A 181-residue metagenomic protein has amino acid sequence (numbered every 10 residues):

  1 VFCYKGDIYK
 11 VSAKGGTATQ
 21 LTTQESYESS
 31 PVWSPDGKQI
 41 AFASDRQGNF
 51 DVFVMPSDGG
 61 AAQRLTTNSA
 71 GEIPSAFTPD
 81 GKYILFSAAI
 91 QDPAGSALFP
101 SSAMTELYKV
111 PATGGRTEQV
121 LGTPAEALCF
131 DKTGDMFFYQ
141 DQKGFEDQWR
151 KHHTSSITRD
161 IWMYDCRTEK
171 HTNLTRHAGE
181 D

Functional and structural regions predicted by a protein language model:
F2, T17-A18: Glycine/alanine-rich phosphate-binding loops at beta-alpha junctions
C3-Y9, T22-E28, A41-F53, S57 (+8 more regions): A flexible loop/linker signature enriched in serine peptidases of the S9 family
A13: Short, conserved catalytic or interaction motifs in soluble domains
P35-D36, P79-D80, K132-T133: Residue-level detector of Asp-centered blade-edge/turn motifs that repeat once per structural unit in beta-propeller
